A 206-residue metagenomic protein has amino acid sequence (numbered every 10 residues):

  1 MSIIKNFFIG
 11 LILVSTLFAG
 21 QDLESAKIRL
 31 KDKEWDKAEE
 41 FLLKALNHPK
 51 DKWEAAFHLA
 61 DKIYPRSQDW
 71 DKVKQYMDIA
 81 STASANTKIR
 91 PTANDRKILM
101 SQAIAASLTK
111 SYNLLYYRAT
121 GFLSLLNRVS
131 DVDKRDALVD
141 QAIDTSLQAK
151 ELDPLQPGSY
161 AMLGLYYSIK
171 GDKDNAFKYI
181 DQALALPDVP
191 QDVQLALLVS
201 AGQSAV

Functional and structural regions predicted by a protein language model:
I4-S15: Sec-dependent N-terminal signal peptides
G20-Q21, K27, D51-P65, R90-V129 (+2 more regions): Amphipathic alpha-helical repeat scaffolds of TPR domains
R29, F41, Q75-I79, A83 (+3 more regions): Alpha-helical solenoid repeat scaffolds, predominantly canonical TPR units
K33, S67-Q68, A137, G171: Residue-level detector of the short coil/turn that links helix A to helix B within each tetratricopeptide repeat
D36-Y76: N-terminal, post-signal-peptide region of Sec/Tat-exported proteins
A38, K72-V73, R135, A142 (+1 more regions): Single-residue signature of alpha-solenoid repeat helices
L43-N47, S81-T82, I89, D144-E151 (+1 more regions): Conserved structural position within tetratricopeptide repeats
D61-I89, D181-L186: TPR/TPR-like (Sel1-like) alpha-helical repeat modules
